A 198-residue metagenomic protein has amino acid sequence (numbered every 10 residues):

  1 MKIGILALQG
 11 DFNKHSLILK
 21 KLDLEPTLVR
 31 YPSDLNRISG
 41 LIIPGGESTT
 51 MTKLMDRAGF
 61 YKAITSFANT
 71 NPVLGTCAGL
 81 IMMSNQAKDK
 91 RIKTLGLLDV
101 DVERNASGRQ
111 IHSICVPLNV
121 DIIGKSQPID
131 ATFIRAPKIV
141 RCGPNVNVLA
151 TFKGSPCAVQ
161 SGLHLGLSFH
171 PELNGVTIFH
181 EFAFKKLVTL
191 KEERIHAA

Functional and structural regions predicted by a protein language model:
M1-R57, A63-S66, P72, T177-E181 (+1 more regions): N-terminal beta1-alpha1 cap of cysteine-dependent amidohydrolase-like domains
K2-G4, T94, L163: Residues that mark the start of a beta-strand
L8, T76-A78, L98, R135 (+1 more regions): A secondary-structure boundary/capping signal
F12, L35, M82, D89 (+3 more regions): Flexible, glycine-rich phosphate/dinucleotide-binding loops and adjacent beta-alpha linkers at cofactor/substrate
I38, N69-N71, I92-K93, P128-I129 (+2 more regions): Short coil/turn connectors at secondary-structure junctions
I43, G75, L167: Redox-cofactor binding/interface segments in oxidoreductases and associated redox assembly factors
S48-N119: Cysteine-nucleophile active-site neighborhood
R104-A198: Amide-donor transfer/coupling interface in amidating biosynthetic enzymes
